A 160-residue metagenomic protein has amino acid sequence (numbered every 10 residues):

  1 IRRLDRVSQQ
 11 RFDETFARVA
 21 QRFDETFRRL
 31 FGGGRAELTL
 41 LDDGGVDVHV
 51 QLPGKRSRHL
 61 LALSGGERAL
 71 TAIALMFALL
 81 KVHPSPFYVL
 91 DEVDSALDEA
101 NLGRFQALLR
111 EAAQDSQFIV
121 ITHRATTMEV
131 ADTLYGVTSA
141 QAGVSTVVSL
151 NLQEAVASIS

Functional and structural regions predicted by a protein language model:
I1-S160: Terminal ABC-like ATPase head and other globular end-domains that cap long coiled-coil arms in SMC/Rad50/SbcC-family
